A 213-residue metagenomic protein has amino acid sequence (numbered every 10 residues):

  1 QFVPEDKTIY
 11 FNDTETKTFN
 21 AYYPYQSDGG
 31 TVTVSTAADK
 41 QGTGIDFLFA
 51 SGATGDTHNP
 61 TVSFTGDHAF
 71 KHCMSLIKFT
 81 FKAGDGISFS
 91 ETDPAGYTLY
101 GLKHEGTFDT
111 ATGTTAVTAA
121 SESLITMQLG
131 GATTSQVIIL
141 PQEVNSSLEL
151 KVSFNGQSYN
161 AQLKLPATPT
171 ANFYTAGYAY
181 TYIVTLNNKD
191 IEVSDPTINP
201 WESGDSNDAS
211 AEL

Functional and structural regions predicted by a protein language model:
Q1-D93, A132-T133, T175, N207-L213: Short, low-hydrophobicity acidic/polar segments
Y23, V152-F154: Conserved structural position at the C-terminal beta-strand of extracellular beta-sandwich adhesion modules
S27, M74, D85-I87, N145 (+2 more regions): Residues that cap or initiate secondary-structure elements
T31-T36, S158-T168: Edge beta-strands of extracellular beta-sandwich domains
L48-A53, Q162-T181, L186-N187: Short beta-strand elements
H58-T61, A69-H72, L76-L140, V144-E149: Short helix-loop boundary/capping segments
T92-G96, A161-T170, I198: Composition- and surface-driven signal marking solvent-exposed, interaction-prone regions in large proteins
Y174, T181-L213: Intrinsically disordered, low-complexity repeat and linker tracts
